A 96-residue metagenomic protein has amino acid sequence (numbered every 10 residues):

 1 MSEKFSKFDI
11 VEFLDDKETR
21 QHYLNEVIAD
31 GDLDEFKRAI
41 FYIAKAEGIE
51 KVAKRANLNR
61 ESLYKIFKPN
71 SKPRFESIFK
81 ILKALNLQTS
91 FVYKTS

Functional and structural regions predicted by a protein language model:
M1-A39, I43: N-terminal flexible/basic segments that precede or flank functional cores
E3-F5, S90-S96: Short, charged recognition helix plus adjacent turn of helix-turn-helix-like nucleic-acid-binding domains
V27-I28, L63-K65, P73-R74: Extended, folded domain segments that form the structural surfaces/walls around functional sites
A29, N57, E76, S96: Long, contiguous binding/interaction regions
F41-Y42, K65-P69: Conserved interaction-surface patches within small, structured recognition/assembly domains
K45-K65: Short alpha-helical DNA-recognition segment
F75-F91: DNA major-groove recognition helix of helix-turn-helix/homeodomain DNA-binding modules
